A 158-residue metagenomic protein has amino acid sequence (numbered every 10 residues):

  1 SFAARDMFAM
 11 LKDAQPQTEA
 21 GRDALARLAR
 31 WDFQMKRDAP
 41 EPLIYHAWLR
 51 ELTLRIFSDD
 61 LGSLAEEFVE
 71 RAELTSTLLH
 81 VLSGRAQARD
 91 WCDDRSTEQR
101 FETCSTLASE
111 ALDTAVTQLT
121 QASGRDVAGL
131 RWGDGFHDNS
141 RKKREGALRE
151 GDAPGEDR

Functional and structural regions predicted by a protein language model:
S1-R158: Acidic, low-complexity N-terminal propeptides/linkers enriched in Ser/Thr/Asp/Gly that mediate export, maturation
